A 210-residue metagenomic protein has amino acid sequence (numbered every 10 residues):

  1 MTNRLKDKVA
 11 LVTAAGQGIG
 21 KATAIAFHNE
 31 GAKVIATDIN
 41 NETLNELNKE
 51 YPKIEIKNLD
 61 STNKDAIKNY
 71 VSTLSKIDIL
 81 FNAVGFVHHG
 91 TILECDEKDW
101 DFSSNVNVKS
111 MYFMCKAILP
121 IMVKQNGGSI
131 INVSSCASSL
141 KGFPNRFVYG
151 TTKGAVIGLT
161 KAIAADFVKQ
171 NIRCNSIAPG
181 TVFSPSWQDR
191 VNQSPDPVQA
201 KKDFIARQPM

Functional and structural regions predicted by a protein language model:
G16-Q17: Conserved glycine-rich cofactor-binding loop
T91-I92, D96-F102, F204: Substrate-binding pocket helix/loop in short-chain dehydrogenase/reductase
C95, K141-G150, A162, R190: Active-site loop-to-helix junction immediately N-terminal to the catalytic Tyr of the SDR YXXXK motif in Rossmann-fold
C115, T152, T160: Active-site helix of classical SDR
P120, A165-K169: Alpha-helical segment proximal to the catalytic Tyr-Lys
S135: Residue(s) in the substrate-gating loop at a strand-loop-helix junction that position the organic substrate next
P179-D189: Short, flexible catalytic-loop segment of classical short-chain dehydrogenase/reductase
